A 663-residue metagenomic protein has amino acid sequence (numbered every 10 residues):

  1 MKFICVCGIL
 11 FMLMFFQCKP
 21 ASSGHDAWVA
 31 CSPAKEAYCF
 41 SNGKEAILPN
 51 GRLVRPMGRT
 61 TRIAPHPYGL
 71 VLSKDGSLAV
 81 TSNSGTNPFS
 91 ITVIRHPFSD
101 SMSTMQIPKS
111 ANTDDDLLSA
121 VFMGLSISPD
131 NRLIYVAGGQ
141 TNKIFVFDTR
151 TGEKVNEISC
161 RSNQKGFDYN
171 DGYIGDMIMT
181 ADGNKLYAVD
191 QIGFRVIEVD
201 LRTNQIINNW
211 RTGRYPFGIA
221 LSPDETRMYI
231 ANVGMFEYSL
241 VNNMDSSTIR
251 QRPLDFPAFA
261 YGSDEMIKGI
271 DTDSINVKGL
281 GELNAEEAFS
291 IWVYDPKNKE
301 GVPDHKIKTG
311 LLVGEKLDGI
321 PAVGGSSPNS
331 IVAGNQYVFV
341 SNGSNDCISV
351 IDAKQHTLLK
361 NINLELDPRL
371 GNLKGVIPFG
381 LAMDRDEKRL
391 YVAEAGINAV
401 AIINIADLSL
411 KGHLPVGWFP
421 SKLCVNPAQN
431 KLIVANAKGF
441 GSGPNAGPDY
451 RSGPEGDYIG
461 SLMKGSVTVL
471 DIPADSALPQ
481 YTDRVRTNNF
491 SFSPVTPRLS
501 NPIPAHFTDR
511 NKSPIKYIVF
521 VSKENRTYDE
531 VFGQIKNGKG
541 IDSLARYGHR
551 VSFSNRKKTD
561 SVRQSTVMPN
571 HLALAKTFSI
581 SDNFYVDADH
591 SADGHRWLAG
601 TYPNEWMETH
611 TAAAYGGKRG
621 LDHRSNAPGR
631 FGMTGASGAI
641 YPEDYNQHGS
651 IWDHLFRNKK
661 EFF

Functional and structural regions predicted by a protein language model:
G24-P56, E286-A288, P479-F492: Blade/loop signatures of beta-propeller domains
A27-C39, S82-G85, A231-A288, A437-L462: Short, conserved, GDST-rich strand-edge loop motifs in beta-rich repeat architectures
I47, R59, S103-L117, N156-Y169 (+3 more regions): Surface-exposed loop and turn segments in beta-propeller and other repeat-based domains that flank or scaffold
K74-D75, P129-N131, A181-D182, P223-E225 (+3 more regions): Residue-level detector of Asp-centered blade-edge/turn motifs that repeat once per structural unit in beta-propeller
S84, G139-Q140, Q191, V233-M235 (+3 more regions): Short loop/turn segments immediately following the C-termini of beta-strands
Y481-F663: N-terminal pro-sequences and low-complexity stem/linker regions of secreted or lumenal proteins
